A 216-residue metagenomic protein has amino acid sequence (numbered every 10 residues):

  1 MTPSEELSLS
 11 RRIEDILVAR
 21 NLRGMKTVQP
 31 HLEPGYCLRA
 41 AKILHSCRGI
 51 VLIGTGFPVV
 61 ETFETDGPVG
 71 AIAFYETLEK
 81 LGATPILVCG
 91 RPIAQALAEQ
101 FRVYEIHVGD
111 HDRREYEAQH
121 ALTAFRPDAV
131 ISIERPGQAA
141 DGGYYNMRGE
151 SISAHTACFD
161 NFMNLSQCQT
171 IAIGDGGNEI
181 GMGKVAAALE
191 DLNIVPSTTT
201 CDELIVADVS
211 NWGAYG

Functional and structural regions predicted by a protein language model:
M1-I50: Positively charged, low-complexity intrinsically disordered leader regions
V28-L32, I53, F57-V69: Short, glycine-rich nucleotide/cofactor-binding loops
F57-V59, R135-Q138, G176-N178: Short glycine-rich anion-binding loops that position phosphate/pyrophosphate groups of nucleotides and phosphorylated
E64-A83: Histidine-anchored nucleotide/phosphate-binding helix
G82-A83, S166-T170: A short helix->loop->beta-strand "cap" motif at the edges of active sites that frequently abuts
A83-G90: Short internal beta-strands
L97-N164: An acidic, phosphate/nucleotide-engaging active-site surface
I180-G216: C-terminal functional extensions of proteins
